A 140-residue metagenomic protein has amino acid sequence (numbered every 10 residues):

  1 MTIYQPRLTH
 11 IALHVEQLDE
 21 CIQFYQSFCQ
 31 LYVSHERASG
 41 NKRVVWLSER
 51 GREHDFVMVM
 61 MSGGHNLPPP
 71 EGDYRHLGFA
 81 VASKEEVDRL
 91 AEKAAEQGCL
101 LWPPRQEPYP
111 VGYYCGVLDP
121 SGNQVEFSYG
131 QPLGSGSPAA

Functional and structural regions predicted by a protein language model:
M1, M61-L67: Short beta-strand/turn micro-motifs at beta-sheet edges
M1-Y4, A91-A140: Vicinal oxygen chelate
I3, A12-D55: Core segments of cupin and vicinal oxygen chelate
R7-E16, L67-K93, Y113-L118: Vicinal oxygen chelate
C21, Y25, V87, A94: Hydrophobic pocket/interface hotspot
S34, D55-F56, W102, V125: Generic structural signal for well-ordered beta-strand positions
V45-E49, M60, F79, C115-V117: Short beta-strand element of the conserved SAM-dependent methyltransferase core
H54-S62: Conserved segment of winged-helix/HTH DNA-binding domains
